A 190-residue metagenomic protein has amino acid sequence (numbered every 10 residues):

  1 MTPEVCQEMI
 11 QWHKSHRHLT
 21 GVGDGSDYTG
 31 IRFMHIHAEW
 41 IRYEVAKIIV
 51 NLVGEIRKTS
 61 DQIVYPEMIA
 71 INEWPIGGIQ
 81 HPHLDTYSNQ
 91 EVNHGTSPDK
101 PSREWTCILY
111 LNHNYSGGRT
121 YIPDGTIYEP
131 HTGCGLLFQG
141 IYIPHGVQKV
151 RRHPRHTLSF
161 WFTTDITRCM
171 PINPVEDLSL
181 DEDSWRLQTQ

Functional and structural regions predicted by a protein language model:
M1-I63, M68-A70, V175-S179, S184-T189: Non-heme Fe(II)/2-oxoglutarate
H13, T86, L111, F162-T164: Short beta-strand segments enriched in hydrophobic/aromatic residues within well-folded beta-rich domains
V53-K58, L84, V92-S97: Short secondary-structure capping micro-motifs at structural edges
I71-W74, V92-S116, W161-F162: Short, conserved beta-strand element in jelly-roll/cupin
I79-Y87: Histidine-centered catalytic micro-motifs
R103, N114-Q190: Catalytic core of Fe(II)/2-oxoglutarate
